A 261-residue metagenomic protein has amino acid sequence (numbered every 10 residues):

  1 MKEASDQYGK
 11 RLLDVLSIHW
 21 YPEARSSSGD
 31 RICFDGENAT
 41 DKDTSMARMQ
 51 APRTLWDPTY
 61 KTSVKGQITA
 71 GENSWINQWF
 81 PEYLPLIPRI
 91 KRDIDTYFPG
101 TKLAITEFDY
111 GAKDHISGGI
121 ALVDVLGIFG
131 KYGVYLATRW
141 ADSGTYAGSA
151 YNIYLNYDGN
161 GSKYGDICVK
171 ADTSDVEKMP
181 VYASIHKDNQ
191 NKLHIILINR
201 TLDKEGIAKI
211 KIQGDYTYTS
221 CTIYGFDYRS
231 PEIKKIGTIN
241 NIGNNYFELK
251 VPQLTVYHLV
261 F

Functional and structural regions predicted by a protein language model:
M1-S117: Noncatalytic carbohydrate-binding groove/subsite architecture in carbohydrate-active enzymes
Q7-L12, Y97-F98, G130-K131, D175 (+1 more regions): Extracellular/periplasmic catalytic domains that process cell-envelope and extracellular macromolecules
L16-P22, T106-D109, R139-S143, L197-T201 (+1 more regions): Active-site-proximal beta-strand/loop segments in catalytic clefts of secreted hydrolases
I32, K102-Y182: Aromatic/acidic polysaccharide-binding cleft in carbohydrate-active enzymes
D35, A70, L84-P85, R89 (+4 more regions): Divalent cation-coordinating acidic motifs and surrounding scaffolds that mediate Ca2+/Mg2+/Mn2+/Zn2+-dependent binding
D175-T217, L254-V260: Carbohydrate-binding surface patches
Q213-I233: Solvent-exposed beta-hairpin/edge-strand motifs
N240-F261: C-terminal beta-strand-rich structural cap/linker in extracellular carbohydrate-active enzymes
